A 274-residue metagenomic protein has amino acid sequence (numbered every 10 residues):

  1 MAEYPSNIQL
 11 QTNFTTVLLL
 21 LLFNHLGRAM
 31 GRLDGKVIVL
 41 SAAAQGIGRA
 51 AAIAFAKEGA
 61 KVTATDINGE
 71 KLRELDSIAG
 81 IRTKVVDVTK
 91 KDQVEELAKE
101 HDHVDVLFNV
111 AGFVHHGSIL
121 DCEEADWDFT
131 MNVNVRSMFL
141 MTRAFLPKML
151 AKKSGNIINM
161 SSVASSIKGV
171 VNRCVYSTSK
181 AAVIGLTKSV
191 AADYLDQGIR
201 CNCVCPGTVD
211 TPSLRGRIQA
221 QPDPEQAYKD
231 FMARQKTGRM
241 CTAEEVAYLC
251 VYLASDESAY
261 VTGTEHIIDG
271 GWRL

Functional and structural regions predicted by a protein language model:
G69, P206-G216: Short, flexible catalytic-loop segment of classical short-chain dehydrogenase/reductase
S118-I119, D126-D128, F231: Substrate-binding pocket helix/loop in short-chain dehydrogenase/reductase
C122, K168-S177, S189, R217: Active-site loop-to-helix junction immediately N-terminal to the catalytic Tyr of the SDR YXXXK motif in Rossmann-fold
F139, R239-I268, R273: C-terminal substrate-recognition "lid" of short-chain dehydrogenase/reductases
T142, S179, T187: Active-site helix of classical SDR
S162: Residue(s) in the substrate-gating loop at a strand-loop-helix junction that position the organic substrate next
L195, R200, V261-G263: Short, small/polar-rich loop/turn modules that mediate ligand/substrate recognition or access, typified
